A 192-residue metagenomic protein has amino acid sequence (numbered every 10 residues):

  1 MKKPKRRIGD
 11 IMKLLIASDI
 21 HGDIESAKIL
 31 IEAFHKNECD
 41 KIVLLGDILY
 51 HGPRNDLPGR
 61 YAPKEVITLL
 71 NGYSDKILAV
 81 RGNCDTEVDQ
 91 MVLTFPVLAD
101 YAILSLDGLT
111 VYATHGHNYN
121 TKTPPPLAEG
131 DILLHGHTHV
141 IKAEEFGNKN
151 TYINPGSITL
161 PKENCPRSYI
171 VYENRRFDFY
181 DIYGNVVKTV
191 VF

Functional and structural regions predicted by a protein language model:
K3-I11: Short, Lys/Arg-enriched N-terminal segments with co-localized hydrophobic residues within the first ~10-30 amino acids
D10, E38, Y73, D107 (+2 more regions): Residue-level preference for short coil/turn positions at secondary-structure junctions
K13-S105: Core catalytic region of metal-dependent phosphoesterases/phosphodiesterases, especially metallo-beta-lactamase-like
D19, G46-D47, G82, H115 (+2 more regions): Active-site glycine-centered loops adjacent to acidic/histidine catalytic or metal-binding residues that shape
H51-R54, E87-Q90, Y112, N120-T123 (+1 more regions): Short acidic/glycine-rich loop or secondary-structure boundary segments that cap or lie
L70, L104, A113-H115, G156: Generic structural signal for conserved hydrophobic packing positions in ordered secondary structure
A99, T110, H117-K188: Conserved beta-sheet core of the metallophosphoesterase superfamily
V190-F192: Asp-based, Mg2+/Mn2+-dependent phosphohydrolase catalytic module
